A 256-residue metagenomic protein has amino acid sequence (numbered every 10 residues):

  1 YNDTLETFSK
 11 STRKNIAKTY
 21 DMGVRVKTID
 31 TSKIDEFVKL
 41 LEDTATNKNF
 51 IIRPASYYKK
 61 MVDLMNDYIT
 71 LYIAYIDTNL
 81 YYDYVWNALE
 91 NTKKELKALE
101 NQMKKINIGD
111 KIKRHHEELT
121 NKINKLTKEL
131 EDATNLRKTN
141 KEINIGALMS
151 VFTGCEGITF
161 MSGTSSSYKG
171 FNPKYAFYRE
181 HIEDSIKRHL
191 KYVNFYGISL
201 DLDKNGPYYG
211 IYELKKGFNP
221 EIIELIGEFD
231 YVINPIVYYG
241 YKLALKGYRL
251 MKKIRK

Functional and structural regions predicted by a protein language model:
Y1-K169: A conserved beta-strand-loop-helix scaffold within acyl/acetyltransferase catalytic domains
Y1-N2, K191-K256: Active-site/acyl-donor-binding loops of N-acyltransferases
L5-E6, K97, N101, E142-G146 (+1 more regions): Acyl-donor binding region in acyl/amide transferases
K14-Y20, K48-I51, K93-A98, F171-P173 (+4 more regions): Short, surface-exposed linear patches
G23-T28, S56-K60, M103-I106, Y178-I182 (+3 more regions): Short C-terminal domain-edge/linker segments immediately following a structured domain
T44, I51, V62-T70, D83-W86 (+6 more regions): Short alpha-helical interface elements
D110-R137, K187-P207, E221-E224: C-terminal appended segment following the main domain
